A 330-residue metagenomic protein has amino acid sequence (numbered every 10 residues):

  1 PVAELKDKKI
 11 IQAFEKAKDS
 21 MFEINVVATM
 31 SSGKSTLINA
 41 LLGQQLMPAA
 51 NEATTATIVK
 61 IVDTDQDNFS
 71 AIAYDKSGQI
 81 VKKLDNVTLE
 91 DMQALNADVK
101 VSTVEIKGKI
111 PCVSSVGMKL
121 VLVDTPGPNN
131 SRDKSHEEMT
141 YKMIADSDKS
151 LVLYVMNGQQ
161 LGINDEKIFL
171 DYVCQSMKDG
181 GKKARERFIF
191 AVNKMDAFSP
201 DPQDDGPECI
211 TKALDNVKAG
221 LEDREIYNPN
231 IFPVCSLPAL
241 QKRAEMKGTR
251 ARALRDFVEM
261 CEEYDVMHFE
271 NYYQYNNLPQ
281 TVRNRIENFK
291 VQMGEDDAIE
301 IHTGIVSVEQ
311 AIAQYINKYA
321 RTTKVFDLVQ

Functional and structural regions predicted by a protein language model:
P1-A3: Charged, amphipathic alpha-helical linker segments immediately N-terminal to NTP-binding catalytic cores
D7-E287, E295-Y319: Globular "head" domains of long coiled-coil molecular machines
K318-T322, F326-Q330: Charged heptad-repeat coiled-coil "rod" segments that mediate homo-/hetero-oligomerization in large eukaryotic
